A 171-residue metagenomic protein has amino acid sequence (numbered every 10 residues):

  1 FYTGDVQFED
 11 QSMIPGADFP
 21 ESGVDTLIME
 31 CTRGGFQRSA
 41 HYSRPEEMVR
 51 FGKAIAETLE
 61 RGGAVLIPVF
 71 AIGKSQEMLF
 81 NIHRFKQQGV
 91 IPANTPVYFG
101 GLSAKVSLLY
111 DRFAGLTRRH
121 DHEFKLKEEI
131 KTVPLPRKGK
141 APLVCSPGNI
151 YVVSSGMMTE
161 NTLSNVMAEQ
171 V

Functional and structural regions predicted by a protein language model:
F1-E77, H83-V90: His/Asp/Glu-rich metal-coordinating catalytic cores of metallo-dependent phosphodiesterases/hydrolases acting on
F51-V171: Hard-cation-handling environments
